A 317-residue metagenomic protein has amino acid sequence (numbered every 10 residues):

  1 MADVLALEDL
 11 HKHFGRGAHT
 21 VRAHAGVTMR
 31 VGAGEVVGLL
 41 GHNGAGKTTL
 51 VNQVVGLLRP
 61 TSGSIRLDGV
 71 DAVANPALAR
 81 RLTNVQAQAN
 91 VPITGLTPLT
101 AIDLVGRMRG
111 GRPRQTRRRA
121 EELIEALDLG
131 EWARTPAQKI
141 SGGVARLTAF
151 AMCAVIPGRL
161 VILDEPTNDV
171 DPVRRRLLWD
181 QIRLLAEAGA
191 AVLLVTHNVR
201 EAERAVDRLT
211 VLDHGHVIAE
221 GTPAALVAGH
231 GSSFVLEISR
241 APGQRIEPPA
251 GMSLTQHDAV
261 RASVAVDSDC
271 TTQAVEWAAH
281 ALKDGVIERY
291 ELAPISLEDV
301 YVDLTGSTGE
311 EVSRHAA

Functional and structural regions predicted by a protein language model:
H42-G46: Walker A (P-loop) phosphate-binding loop of ABC-type ATPase nucleotide-binding domains
V55: Helix-to-loop junction immediately C-terminal to a conserved catalytic motif
G63-A74, L78-A79: Conserved ABC transporter NBD signature motif
D103, R107, R114-W132: Conserved ABC ATPase "signature" region
V161-E165: Catalytic Walker B motif of ABC-type/P-loop ATPase nucleotide-binding domains
W179-D267: ABC transporter nucleotide-binding domain
